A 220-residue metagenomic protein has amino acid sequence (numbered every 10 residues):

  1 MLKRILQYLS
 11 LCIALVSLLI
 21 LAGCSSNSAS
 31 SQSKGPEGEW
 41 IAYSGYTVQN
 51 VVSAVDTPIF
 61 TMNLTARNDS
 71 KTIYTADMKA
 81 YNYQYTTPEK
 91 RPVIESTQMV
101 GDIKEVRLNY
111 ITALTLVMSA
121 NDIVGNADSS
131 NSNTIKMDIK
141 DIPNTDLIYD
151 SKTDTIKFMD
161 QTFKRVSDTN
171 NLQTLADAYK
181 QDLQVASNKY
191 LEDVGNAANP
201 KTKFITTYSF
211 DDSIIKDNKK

Functional and structural regions predicted by a protein language model:
L2-C12: Bacterial N-terminal signal peptides that target proteins for export
I20-G23: C-terminal motif of bacterial Sec signal peptides marking the signal peptidase cleavage site
S25-I41: N-terminal helix-cap/turn-to-beta initiation motif at the start of protein domains
G45-V51, D69-K164: Contiguous, well-ordered beta-strand patches that form the walls/edges of small beta-barrel/beta-sandwich domains
S53-N63: Amphipathic hydrophobic-ligand
L64-N68, K189: Residues within mature, well-folded domains
R91-L108, T112, D141-D146, S151-K220: Edge beta-strand at a domain terminus
